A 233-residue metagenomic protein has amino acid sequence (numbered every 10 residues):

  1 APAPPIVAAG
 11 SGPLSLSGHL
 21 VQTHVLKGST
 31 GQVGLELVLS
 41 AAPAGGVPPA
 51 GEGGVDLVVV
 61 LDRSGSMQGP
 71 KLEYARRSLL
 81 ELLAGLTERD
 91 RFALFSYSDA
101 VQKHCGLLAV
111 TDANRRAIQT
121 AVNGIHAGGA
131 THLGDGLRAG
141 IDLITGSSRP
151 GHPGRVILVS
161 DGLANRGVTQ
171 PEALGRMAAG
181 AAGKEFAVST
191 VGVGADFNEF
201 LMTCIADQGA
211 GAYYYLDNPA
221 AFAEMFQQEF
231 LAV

Functional and structural regions predicted by a protein language model:
P4, G12, H19-V233: Exposed acidic/Ser/Thr-rich ligand/metal-binding surfaces
